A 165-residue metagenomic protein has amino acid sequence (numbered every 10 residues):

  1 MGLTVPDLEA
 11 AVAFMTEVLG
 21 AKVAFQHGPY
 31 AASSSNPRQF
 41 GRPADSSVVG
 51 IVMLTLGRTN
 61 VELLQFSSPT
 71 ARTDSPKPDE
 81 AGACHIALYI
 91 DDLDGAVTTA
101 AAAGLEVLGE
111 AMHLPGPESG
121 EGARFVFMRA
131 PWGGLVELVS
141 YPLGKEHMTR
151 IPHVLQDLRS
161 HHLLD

Functional and structural regions predicted by a protein language model:
G2, L54-L56, V61-L64, A83 (+1 more regions): Short, structured motif recognition centered on aromatic/hydrophobic residues
L3, F25-Q26, L88, D94-D165: Vicinal oxygen chelate
T4-R58, G95, A102, S119-E121 (+1 more regions): Core segments of cupin and vicinal oxygen chelate
A31-S33, A71, P117, K145: Generic structural signal for helix capping and beta-alpha/helix-loop junctions
L64-T70: Short beta-strand-to-loop junctions in surface cap/lid or active-site-entrance loops
D74-D79, T98: Long, charged/polar, surface-exposed segments that mediate recognition or autoinhibition
P78-A83, G120: Short glycine-enriched loop/turn motifs at secondary-structure junctions
